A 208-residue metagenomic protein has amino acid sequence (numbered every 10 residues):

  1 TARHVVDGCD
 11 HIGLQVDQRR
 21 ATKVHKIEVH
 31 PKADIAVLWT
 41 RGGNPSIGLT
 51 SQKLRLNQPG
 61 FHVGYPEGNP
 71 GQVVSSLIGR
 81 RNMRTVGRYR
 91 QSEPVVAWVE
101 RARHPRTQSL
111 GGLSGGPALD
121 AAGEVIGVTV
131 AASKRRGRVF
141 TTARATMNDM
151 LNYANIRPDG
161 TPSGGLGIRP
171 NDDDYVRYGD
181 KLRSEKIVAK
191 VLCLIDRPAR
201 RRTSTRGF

Functional and structural regions predicted by a protein language model:
T1-A2, L56-P66, G112-R135, K186-V188 (+1 more regions): Active-site-proximal beta-strands of protease catalytic cores
T1-Q72, Q108, R157-D174: Conserved active-site neighborhood of the chymotrypsin/trypsin-like protease fold
G8, N69, V86, K134-R135 (+1 more regions): Flexible, glycine-rich phosphate/dinucleotide-binding loops and adjacent beta-alpha linkers at cofactor/substrate
R19, G43, R80, L194-D196: Generic structural motif
A36-S46, G71-P162: Active-site region of chymotrypsin-like
S51-L56, Q91-A97, T205-F208: Short intrinsically disordered coil segments
V125-F208: C-terminal cap/linker of serine protease catalytic domains
